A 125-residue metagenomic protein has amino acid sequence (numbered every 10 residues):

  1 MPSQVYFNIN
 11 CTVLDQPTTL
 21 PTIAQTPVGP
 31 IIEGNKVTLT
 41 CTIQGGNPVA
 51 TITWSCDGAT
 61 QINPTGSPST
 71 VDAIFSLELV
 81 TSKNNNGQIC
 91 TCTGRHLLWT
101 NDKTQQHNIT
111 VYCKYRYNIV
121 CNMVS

Functional and structural regions predicted by a protein language model:
M1, I31-K36, N47-V49, T70-I74 (+2 more regions): Solvent-exposed loop/turn motifs of extracellular immunoglobulin-like beta-sandwich domains
M1-Q16, T91-K114: Extracellular/luminal immunoglobulin-like beta-sandwich modules
V5, D15-P27, C113-C121: Proline-enriched interdomain boundary motifs that mark the N-terminal boundary and often initiate the first structured
T26-I32, I43, C121-S125: Short beta-strand segments of immunoglobulin-like
T38-Q44: Short edge beta-strand/loop segments characteristic of extracellular beta-sandwich folds
G45-G58: Solvent-exposed loop segments of extracellular immunoglobulin-like
C56-L77: Surface-exposed, flexible coil segments in extracellular/virion-facing regions
